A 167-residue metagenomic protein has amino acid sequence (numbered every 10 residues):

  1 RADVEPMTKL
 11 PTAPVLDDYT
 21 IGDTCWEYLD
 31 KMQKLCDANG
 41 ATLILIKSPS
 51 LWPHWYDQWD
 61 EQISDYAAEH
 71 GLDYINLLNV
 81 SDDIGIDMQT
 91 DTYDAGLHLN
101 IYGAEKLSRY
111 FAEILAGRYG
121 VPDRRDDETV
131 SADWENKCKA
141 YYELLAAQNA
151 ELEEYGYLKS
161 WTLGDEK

Functional and structural regions predicted by a protein language model:
R1-G40, R125-K167: Secreted/periplasmic serine-hydrolase-like ester/acetyl group-modifying domain
A2-I86: Flexible, glycine-rich surface segments
D57-N136, Y142-D165: C-terminal regions of proteins
